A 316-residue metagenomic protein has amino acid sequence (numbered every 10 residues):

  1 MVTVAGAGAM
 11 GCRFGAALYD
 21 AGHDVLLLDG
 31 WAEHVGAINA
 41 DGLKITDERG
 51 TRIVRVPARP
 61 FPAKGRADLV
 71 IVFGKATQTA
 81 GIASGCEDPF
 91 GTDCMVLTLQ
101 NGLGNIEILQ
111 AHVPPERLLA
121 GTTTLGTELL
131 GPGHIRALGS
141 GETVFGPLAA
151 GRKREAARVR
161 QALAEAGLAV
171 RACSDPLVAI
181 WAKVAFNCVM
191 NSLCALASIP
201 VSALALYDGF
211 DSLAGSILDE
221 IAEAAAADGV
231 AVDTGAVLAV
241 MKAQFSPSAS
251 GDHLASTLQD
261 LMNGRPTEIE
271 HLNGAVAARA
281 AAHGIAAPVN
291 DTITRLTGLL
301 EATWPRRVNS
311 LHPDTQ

Functional and structural regions predicted by a protein language model:
M1-G50: NAD(P)+-binding Rossmann beta1-loop-alpha1 motif at the extreme N-terminus of oxidoreductases
V2, D24-L26, P115-L118, V170: Hydrophobic anchor at the start of a short beta-strand that flanks the dinucleotide cofactor-binding loop
V2-V4, V70, V96, T143: Conserved hydrophobic helix-helix packing surfaces used for dimerization/oligomerization
L43-R59, N187: N-terminal glycine-rich dinucleotide-binding loop that anchors FAD/FMN and/or NAD(P) in oxidoreductases
R52-H134: Rossmann-like NAD(P)(H) cofactor-binding subdomain of soluble oxidoreductases
D88-P89, A111-R117, P132-K183, C188-G235: Internal alpha-helical scaffold of NAD(P)-dependent oxidoreductase catalytic cores
G215-Q316: NAD(P)-dependent Rossmann-like dehydrogenase/reductase catalytic/cofactor-binding core
